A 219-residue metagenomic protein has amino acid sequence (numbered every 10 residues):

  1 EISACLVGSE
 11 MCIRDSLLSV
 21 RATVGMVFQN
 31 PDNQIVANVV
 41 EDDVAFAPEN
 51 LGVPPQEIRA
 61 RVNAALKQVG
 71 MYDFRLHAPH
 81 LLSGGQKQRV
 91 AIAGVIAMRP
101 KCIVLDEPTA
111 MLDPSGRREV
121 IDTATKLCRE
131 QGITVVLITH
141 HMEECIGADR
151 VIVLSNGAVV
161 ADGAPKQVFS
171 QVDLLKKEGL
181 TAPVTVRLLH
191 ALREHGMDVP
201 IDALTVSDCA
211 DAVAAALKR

Functional and structural regions predicted by a protein language model:
E1-G8, I13: Single conserved hydrophobic/aromatic residue that forms the stacking wall/gate of nucleotide- or nucleobase-binding
Q56-F74: Conserved ABC ATPase "signature" region
A78-L82, Q86: Conserved ABC ATPase signature
R99: Conserved catalytic motifs of ABC-family nucleotide-binding domains
I103-D106: Catalytic Walker B motif of ABC-type/P-loop ATPase nucleotide-binding domains
D162-G163: ABC ATPase "signature
